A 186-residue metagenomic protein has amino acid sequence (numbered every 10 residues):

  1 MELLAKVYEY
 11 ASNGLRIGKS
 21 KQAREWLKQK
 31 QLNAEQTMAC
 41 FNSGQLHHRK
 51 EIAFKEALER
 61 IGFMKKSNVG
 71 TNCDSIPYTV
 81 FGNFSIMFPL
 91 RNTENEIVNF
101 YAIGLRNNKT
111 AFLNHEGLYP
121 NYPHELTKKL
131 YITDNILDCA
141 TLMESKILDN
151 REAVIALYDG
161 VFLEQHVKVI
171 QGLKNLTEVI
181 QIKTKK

Functional and structural regions predicted by a protein language model:
M1-F84: TOPRIM metal-binding catalytic domain and adjacent DNA-binding surface shared by DnaG-type primases
H48-L176: Phosphate-handling DNA/RNA-contact segment within nucleic-acid enzymes
V179: Phosphate-bearing ligand-interacting subdomains that bind or position ATP/ADP/UDP/GDP/NAD(P) or nucleotide-linked
I182-K186: Structural motif
